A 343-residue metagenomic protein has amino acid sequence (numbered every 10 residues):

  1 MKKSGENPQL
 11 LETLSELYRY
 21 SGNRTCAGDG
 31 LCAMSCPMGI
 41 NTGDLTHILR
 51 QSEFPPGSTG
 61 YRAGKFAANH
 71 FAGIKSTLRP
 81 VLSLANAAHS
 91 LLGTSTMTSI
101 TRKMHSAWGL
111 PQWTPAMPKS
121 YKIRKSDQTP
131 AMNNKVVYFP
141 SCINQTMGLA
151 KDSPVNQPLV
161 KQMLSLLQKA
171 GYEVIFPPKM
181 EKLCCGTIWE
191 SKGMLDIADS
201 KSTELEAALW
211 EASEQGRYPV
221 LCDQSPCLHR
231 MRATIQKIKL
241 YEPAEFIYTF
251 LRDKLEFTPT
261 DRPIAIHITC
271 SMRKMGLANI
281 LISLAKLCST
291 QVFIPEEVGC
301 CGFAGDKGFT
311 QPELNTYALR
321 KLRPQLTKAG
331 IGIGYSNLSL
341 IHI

Functional and structural regions predicted by a protein language model:
M1-C26, S35-P37, T42-L45, Q51-S58 (+1 more regions): Ferredoxin-type iron-sulfur electron-transfer modules and their immediate structural context
T13-R19, A27, S126, Y172 (+1 more regions): Short, well-ordered helical secondary-structure segments
L14-G28, M132-K135, V155, L159: Secondary-structure capping and boundary motifs in well-ordered enzyme cores
R19-G22, G28-C32, E181, E297: Short metal-coordination and nucleic-acid-contact micro-motifs, chiefly zinc-binding Cys/His arrays
D29-S35, G39, I188, A304: Cys/His-rich metal-chelating microdomains
G43-I341: Iron-sulfur cluster-binding electron-transfer modules in prokaryotic oxidoreductases
